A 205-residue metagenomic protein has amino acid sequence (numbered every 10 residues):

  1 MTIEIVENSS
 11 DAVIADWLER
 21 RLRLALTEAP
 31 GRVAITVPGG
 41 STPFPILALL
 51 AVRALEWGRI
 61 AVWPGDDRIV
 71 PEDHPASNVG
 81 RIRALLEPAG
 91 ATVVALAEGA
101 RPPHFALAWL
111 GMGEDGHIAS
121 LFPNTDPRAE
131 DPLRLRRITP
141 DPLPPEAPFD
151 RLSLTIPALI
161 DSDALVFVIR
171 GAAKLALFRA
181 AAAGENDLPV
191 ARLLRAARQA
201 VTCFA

Functional and structural regions predicted by a protein language model:
M1-L96: N-terminal active-site beta-alpha-beta segment that forms phosphate/nucleotide-binding and substrate-recognition loops
S9, V13, V70-A205: Conserved phosphate- and dinucleotide-binding cores of soluble alpha/beta proteins, encompassing both enzyme active
